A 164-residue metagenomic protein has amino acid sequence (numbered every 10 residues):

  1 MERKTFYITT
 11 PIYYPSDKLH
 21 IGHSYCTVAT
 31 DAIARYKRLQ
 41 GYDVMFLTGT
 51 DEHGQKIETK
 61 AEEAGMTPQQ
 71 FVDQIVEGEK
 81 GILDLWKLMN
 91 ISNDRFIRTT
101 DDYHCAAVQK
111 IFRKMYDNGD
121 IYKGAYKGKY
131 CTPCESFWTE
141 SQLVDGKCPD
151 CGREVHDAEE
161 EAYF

Functional and structural regions predicted by a protein language model:
M1-F164: N-terminal, positively charged nucleic-acid-binding surface of large information/translation enzymes
